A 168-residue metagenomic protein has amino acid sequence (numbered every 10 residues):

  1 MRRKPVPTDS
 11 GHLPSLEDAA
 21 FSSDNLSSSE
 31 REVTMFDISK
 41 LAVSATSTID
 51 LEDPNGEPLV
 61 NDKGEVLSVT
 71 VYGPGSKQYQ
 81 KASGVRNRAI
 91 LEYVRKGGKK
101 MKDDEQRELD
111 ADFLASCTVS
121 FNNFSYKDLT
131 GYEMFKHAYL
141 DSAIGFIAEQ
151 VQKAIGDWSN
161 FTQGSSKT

Functional and structural regions predicted by a protein language model:
R2-R3, L16, E30-P54, V66: Charge-rich, low-complexity N-terminal segments
S10-L13, L26: Short hydrophobic targeting helices and cationic amphipathic motifs that mediate membrane/organellar targeting
D18-V33, N61-T168: Short, surface-exposed, charged amphipathic helix/loop patches that serve as local interaction elements
D50, L59-N61: OB-fold ssDNA-binding interfaces and closely related basic DNA-contact patches used across DNA replication/repair
